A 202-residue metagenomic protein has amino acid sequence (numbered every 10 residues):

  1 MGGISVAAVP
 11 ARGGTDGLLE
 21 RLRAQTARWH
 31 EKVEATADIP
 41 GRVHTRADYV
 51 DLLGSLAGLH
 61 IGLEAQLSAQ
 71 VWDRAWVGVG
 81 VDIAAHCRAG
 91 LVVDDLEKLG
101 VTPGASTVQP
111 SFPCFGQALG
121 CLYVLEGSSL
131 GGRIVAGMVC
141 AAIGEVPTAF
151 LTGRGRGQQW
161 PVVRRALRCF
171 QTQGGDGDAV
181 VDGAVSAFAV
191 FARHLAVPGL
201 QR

Functional and structural regions predicted by a protein language model:
M1-R202: Metal- and O2-centered redox machinery and metal/ROS homeostasis
